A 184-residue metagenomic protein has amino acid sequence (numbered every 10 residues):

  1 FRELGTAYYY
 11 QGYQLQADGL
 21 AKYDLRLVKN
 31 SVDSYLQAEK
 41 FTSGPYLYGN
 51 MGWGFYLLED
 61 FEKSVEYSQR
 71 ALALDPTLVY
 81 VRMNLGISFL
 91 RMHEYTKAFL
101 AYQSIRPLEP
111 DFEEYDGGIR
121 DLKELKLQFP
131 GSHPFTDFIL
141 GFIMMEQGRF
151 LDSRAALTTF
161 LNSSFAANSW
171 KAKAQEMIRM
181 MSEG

Functional and structural regions predicted by a protein language model:
T6, Y46-L47, Y80, E114 (+3 more regions): Start-of-helix register in tetratricopeptide repeats
Y10, A17, L57, R91 (+2 more regions): Register position in tetratricopeptide repeats
D33-K40, E66-A73, S104-P107, L127 (+1 more regions): Conserved structural position within tetratricopeptide repeats
T42-S43, P76, P110, P130-G131 (+1 more regions): Short coil turns that delineate tetratricopeptide repeat
